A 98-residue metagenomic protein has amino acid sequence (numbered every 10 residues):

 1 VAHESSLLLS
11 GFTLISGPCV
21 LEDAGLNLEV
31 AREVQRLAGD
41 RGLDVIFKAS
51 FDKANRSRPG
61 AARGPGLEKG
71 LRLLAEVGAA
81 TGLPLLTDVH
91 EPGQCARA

Functional and structural regions predicted by a protein language model:
V1-E4, N27-L43: Short amphipathic alpha-helices and their capping/turn segments at secondary-structure boundaries
V1-I15: N-terminal amphipathic alpha-helix/helix-capping segment at the start of soluble metabolic enzymes
L9-T13, R41-V45, A79-L85: Short, well-ordered coil/turn segments that N-cap beta-strands
T13, C19, G60: Short glycine- and Lys/Arg-enriched binding-loop motifs that mark or flank ligand-binding interfaces
T13-S16, K48-S50: Short beta-strands and strand-loop turn motifs
C19, Q35-G39, L83: Long, contiguous binding/interaction regions
L21-E33, P65-R72: Glycine-rich anion/phosphate-binding loops
A49-A98: N-terminal active-site wall of soluble small-molecule enzyme domains
